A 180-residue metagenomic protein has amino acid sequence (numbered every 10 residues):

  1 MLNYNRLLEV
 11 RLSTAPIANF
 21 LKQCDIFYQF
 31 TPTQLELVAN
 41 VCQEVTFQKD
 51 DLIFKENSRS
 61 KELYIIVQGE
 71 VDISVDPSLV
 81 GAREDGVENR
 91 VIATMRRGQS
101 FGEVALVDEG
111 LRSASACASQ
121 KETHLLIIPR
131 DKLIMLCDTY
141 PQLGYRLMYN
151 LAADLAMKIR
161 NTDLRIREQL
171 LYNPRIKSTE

Functional and structural regions predicted by a protein language model:
M1-E180: Cytosolic regulatory regions built on CNB/CRP/Popeye-like sensor folds
